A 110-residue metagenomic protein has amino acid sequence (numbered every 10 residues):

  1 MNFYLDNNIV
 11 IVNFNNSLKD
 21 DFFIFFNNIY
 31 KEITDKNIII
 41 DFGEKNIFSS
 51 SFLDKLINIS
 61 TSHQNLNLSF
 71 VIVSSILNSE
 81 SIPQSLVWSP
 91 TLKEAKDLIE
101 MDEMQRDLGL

Functional and structural regions predicted by a protein language model:
M1-N27, E44: STAS-typified acidic loop motif
Y4-D6, K31-D35, H63-N65: Flexible, charged surface loops at secondary-structure boundaries
V12-F14, I38-G43, I72-V73: Conserved beta-strand segments of the P-loop GTPase G domain that flank and frequently precede/overlap
F23-L53: Short, glycine-/small-residue-enriched flexible loop/hinge segments at domain edges that mediate gating
L53-I59: Charged helix-capping and loop-helix junction motifs
S60-I82: Short aromatic-glycine-(Arg/Gly/Cys) micro-motifs in beta-strand/loop hairpins
V87-A95: Short acidic-hydrophobic, aromatic-tinged amphipathic segments that line or gate anion-handling sites
E94-L110: A charged, well-structured terminal subsegment
